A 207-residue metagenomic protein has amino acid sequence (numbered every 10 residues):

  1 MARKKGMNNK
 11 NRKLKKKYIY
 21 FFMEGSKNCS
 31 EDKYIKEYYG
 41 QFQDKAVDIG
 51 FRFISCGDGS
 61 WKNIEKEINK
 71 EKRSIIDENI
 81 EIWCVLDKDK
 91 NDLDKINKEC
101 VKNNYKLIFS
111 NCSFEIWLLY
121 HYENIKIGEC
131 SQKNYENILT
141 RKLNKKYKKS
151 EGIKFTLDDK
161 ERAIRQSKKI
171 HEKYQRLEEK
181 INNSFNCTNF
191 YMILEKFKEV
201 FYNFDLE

Functional and structural regions predicted by a protein language model:
R3-Y18, C29-S55, K70-E207: C-terminal accessory helical subdomains adjacent to catalytic cores in phosphodiester- and nucleotide-handling enzymes
Y20-E24: Short hydrophobic beta-strand that contains or immediately precedes a catalytic carboxylate
S55-W61: Short, charge-patterned binding micro-sites
K62-K70: Glycine-rich, highly charged phosphate/nucleotide-binding loops
